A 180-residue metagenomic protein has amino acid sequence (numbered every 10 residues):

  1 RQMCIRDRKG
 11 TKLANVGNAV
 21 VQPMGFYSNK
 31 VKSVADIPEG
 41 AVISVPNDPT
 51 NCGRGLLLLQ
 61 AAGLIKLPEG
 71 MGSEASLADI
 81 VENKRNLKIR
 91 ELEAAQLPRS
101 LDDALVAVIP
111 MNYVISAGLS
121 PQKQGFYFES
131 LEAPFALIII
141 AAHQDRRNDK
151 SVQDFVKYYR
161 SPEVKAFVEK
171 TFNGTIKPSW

Functional and structural regions predicted by a protein language model:
R1-I5: Short, small-residue-biased leader/transition segments that mark boundaries at the very start of proteins
G10-I65, K165: A conserved helix-loop-strand patch within extracytoplasmic ligand-binding domains of the periplasmic binding
K12-V20, R90, V106, M111 (+1 more regions): Short beta-strand->loop
P23-V34, A136-S151: A bilobed periplasmic-binding-protein/Venus flytrap-type ligand-binding module shared by bacterial periplasmic
E39-A41, R147-Y158: Short amphipathic alpha-helical coupling segments at ligand-binding clamshell hinges and other catalytic/signaling
E39-G40, L64-E91: A local structural motif
G53-Q60, Y159-S179: Periplasmic-binding protein-like
L57-L58, A78-I109, Y113: Short helices/loops that flank or line small-molecule/ion binding pockets
